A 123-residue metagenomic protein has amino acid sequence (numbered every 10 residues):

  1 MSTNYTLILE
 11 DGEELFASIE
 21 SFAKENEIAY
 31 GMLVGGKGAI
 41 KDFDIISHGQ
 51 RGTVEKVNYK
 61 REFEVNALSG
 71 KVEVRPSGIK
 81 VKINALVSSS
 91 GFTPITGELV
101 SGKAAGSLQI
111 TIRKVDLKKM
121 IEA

Functional and structural regions predicted by a protein language model:
M1-K82, L86-A123: N-terminal intrinsically disordered, cationic/polar leader segments that include organellar targeting peptides
